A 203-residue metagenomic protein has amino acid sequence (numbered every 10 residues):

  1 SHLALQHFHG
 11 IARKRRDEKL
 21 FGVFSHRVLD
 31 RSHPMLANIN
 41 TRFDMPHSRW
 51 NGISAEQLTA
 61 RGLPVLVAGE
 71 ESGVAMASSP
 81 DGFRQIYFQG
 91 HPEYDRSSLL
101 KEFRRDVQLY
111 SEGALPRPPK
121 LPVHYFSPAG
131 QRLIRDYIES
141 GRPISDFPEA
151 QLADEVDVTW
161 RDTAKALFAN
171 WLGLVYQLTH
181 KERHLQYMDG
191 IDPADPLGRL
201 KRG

Functional and structural regions predicted by a protein language model:
S1-D30: Cysteine-nucleophile active-site neighborhood
F21-G203: Amide-donor transfer/coupling interface in amidating biosynthetic enzymes
